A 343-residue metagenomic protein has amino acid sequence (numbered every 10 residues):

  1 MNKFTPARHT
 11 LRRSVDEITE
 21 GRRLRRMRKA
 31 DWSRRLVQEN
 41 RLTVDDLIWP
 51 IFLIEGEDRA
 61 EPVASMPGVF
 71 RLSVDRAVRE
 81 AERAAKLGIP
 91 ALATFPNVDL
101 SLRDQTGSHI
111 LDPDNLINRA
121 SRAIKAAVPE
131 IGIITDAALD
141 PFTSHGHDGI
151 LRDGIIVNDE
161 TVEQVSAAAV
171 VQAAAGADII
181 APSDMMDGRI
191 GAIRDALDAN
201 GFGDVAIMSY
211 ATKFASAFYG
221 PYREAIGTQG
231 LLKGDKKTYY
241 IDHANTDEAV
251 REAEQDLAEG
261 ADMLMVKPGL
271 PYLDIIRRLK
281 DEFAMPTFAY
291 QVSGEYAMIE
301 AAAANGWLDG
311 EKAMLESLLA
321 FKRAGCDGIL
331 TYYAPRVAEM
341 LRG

Functional and structural regions predicted by a protein language model:
N2-F4, I18, A30, T43-I48 (+1 more regions): Alpha/beta enzyme core
N2-Q38: N-terminal amphipathic/basic leader segments beginning at the initiator methionine
